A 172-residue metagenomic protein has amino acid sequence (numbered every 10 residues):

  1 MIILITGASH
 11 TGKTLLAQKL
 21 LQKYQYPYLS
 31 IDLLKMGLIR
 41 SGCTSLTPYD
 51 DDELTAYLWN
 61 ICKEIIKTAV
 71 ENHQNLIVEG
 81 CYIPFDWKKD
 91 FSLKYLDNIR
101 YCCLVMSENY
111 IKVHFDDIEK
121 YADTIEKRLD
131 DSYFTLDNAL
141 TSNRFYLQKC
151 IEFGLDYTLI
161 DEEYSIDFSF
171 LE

Functional and structural regions predicted by a protein language model:
I5: Hydrophobic anchor at the beta1->P-loop junction of P-loop NTPases
A8: P-loop (Walker A) phosphate-binding loop of NTP-binding proteins
G12: Conserved glycine(s) of the Walker
L15: Conserved Walker
Q18-I61: Conserved substrate/cofactor phosphate-moiety recognition/catalytic segment in nucleotide-dependent phosphotransferases
E53-N98, C102-M106: Glycine-rich phosphate-binding loop used to anchor ATP phosphates in small-molecule kinases, encompassing both
I99-N143: A glycine- and Lys/Arg-enriched "phosphate-lid" helix/loop adjacent to the NTP-binding pocket of small-molecule kinases
R144-E172: NTP-dependent small-molecule kinase module
